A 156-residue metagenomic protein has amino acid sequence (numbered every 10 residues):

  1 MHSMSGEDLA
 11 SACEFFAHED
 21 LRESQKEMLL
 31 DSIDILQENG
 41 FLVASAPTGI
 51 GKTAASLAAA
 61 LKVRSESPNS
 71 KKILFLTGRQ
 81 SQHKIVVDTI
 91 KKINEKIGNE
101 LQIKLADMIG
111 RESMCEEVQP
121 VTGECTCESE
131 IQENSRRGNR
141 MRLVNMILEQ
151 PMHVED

Functional and structural regions predicted by a protein language model:
H2-C13, D20, P68-D156: A substrate-engagement module of RecA-like helicase motors
H2-S45: Conserved pre-motif I regulatory segment
E23-E27, K52-A55, S81, I85-D88: Generic recognition of stable, solvent-exposed alpha-helical segments in well-folded globular domains
Q25, A44, G51, E124-C127: A sequence-level detector of short, solvent-exposed, charge-rich linear segments
D31-D34, T53-P68, T89-K92: Walker A/P-loop NTP-binding motif
E38-A58: Walker A/P-loop
E38-L42, S65-L74: Short, surface-exposed connector motifs at secondary-structure boundaries
